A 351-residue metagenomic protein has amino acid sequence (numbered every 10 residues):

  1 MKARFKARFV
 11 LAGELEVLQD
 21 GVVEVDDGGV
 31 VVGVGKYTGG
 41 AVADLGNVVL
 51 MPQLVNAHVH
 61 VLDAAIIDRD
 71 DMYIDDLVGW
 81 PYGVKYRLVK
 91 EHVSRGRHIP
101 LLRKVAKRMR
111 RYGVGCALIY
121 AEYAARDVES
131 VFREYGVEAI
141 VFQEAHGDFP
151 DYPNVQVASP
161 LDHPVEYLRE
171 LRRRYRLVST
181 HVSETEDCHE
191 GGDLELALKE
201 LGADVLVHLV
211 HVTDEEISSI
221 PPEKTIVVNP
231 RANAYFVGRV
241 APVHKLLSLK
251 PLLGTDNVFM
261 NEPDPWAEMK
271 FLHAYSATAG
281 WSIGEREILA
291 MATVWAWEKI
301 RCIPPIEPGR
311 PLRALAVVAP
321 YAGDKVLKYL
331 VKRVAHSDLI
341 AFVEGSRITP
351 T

Functional and structural regions predicted by a protein language model:
M1-G39: N-terminal metal-binding scaffold of metallo-dependent hydrolase/deaminase domains
K2-A7, Y37-W80: Replace "His-x-His-based motif
R8, V23, G29, N47 (+9 more regions): Divalent metal-coordination and catalytic microenvironments
E24, V49-L50, D68-Y135: Alpha-helical scaffold segments that flank or form the walls of functional sites
A64-P100, E186-G202, E223-T225, L272-I283: Active-site gating loops and adjacent loop-to-helix segments of metal-dependent hydrolytic enzymes
L101-L102, S282-V294, I306, R310: Short, well-structured alpha-helical segments that form the helix of a local strand-helix-strand
Q143-F259: Active-site core of metal-dependent hydrolases
P308-T351: C-terminal cap of metal-dependent C-N hydrolases
